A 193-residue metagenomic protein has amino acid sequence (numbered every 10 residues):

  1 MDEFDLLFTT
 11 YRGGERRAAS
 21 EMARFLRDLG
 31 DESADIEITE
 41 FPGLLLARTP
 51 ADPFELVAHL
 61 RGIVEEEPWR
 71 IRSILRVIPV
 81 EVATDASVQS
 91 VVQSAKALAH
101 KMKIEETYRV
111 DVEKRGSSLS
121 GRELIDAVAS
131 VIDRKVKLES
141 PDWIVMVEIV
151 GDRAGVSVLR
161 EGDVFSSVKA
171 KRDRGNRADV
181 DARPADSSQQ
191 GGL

Functional and structural regions predicted by a protein language model:
M1-L193: SAM-dependent transferase fold signal centered on methyltransferase-like domains, encompassing both Class I
